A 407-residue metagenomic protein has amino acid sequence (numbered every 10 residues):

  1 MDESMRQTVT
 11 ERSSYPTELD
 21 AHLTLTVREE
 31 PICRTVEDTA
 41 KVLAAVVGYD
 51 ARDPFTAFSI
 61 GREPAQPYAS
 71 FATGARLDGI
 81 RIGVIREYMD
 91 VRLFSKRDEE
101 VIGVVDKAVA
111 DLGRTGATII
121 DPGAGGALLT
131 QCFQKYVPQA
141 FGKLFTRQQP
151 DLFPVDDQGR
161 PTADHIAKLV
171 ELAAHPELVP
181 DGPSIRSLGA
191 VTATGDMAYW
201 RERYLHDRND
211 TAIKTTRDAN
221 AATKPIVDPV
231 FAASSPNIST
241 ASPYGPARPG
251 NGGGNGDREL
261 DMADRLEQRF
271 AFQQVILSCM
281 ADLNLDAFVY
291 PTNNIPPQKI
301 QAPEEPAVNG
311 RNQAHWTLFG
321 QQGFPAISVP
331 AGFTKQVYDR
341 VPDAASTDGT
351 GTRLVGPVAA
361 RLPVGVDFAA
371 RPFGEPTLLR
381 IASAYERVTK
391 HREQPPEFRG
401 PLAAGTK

Functional and structural regions predicted by a protein language model:
M1-R92, I102, D106-T118, Y199 (+4 more regions): Structural helix-boundary/capping segments
D2, F133-L144, E304-E305, V341-A345: Short low-complexity, flexible loop/linker segments enriched in glycine and/or proline with clustered acidic
S70-D90, G142-L277, D282-D286, P330-T334 (+1 more regions): Short helix-loop capping/hinge segments that flank enzyme active sites or metal/cofactor-binding pockets
F94-E99, Q298-A307: Glycine/threonine-rich flexible loop motifs
A117-Q139, G252-G254, T334: Short connector loops at secondary-structure junctions
D207, N293-I295: Short glycine-rich anion-binding loops that position phosphate/pyrophosphate groups of nucleotides and phosphorylated
V275-S278, P306-P330: Small-aliphatic-rich amphipathic alpha-helix that forms the alpha element of a beta-alpha
